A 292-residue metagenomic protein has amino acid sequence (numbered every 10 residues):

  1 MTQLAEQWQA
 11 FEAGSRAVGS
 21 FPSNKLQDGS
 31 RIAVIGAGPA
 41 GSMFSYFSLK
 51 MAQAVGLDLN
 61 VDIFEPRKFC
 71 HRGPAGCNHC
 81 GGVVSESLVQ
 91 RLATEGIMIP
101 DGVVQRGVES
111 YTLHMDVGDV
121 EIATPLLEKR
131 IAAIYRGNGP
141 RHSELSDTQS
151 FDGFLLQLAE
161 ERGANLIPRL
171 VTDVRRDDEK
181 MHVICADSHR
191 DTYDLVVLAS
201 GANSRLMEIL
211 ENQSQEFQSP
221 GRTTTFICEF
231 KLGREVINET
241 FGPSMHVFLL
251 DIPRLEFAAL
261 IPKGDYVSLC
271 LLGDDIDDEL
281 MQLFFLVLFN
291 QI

Functional and structural regions predicted by a protein language model:
F21-N24, L49-D58, I237-N238, I292: Alpha-helix termini
P22-A40, D62-F64: Beta1/beta-strand and adjacent pyrophosphate-binding region of the FAD-binding site in flavoprotein oxidoreductases
G29, F47, Q157-Q291: Predominantly flavin-linked oxidoreductase catalytic cores and closely associated redox partners
A40, F69, N203: Conserved Rossmann-like nucleotide-cofactor binding loop
L49-N78: Glycine-rich FAD pyrophosphate-binding loop
K68-V120: N-terminal FAD cofactor-binding segment of flavoenzymes
C80-V83, E128-Q157, R205, C228-E229 (+1 more regions): Short beta-strand to alpha-helix junction loop
S87-T94, G102, S150-N165: N-terminal Rossmann-like dinucleotide/flavin-binding domain of flavoprotein oxidoreductases that bind FAD/FMN
